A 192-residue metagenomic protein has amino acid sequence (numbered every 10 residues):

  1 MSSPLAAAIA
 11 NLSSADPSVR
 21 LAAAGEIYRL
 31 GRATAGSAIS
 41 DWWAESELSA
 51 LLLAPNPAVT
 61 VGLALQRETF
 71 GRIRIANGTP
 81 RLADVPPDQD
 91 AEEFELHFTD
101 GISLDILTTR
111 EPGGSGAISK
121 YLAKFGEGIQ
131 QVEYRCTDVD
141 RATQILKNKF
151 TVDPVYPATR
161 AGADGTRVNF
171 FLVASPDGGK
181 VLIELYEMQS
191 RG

Functional and structural regions predicted by a protein language model:
M1-A54, V85-P87, E92-L107, Q144-G192: Vicinal oxygen chelate
I9, A50-E68, F94-D100, I118-R141: Vicinal oxygen chelate
A64-L82, D140-T151: Amphipathic alpha-helical segments
I75-P80, Y121-A123, T151, F171 (+1 more regions): General N-terminal targeting signals
D105-K120: Flexible internal linker/loop segments at domain or repeat junctions
